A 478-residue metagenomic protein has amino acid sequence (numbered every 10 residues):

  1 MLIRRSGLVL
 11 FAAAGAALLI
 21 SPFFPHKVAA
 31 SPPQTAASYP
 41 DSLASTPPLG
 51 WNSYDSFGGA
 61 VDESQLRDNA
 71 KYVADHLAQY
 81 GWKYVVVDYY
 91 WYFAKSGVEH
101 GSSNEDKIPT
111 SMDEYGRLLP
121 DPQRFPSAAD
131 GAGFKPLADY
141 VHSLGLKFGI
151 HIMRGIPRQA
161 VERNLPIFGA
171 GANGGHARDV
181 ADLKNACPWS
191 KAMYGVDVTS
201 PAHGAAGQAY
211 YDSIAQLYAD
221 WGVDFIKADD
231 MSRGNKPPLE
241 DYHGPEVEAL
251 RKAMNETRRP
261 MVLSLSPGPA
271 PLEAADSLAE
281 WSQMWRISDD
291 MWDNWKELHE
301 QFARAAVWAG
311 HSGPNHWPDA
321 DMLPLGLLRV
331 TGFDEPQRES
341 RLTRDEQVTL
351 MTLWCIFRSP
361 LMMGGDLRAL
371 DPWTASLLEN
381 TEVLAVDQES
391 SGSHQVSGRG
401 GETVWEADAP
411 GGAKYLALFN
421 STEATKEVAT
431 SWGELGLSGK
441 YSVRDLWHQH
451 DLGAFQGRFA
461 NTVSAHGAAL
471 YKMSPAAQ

Functional and structural regions predicted by a protein language model:
V28-R67, Y72: N-terminal module-boundary/linker segments of secreted carbohydrate-active enzymes
P47-S53, K83-D88, K147-I152, D224-D229 (+6 more regions): Structural recognition of the beta-strand scaffold that forms the well-ordered cores of secreted hydrolase catalytic
A74-P237: Aromatic-lined carbohydrate-binding/catalytic grooves of carbohydrate-active enzymes
V87, L146-V161, R251, N255-L272: Aromatic-lined carbohydrate-recognition surfaces of secreted/lumenal glycan-active proteins
D197, P201-H203, A209, S213 (+2 more regions): Glycan-recognition surfaces
V348, W354-F357, M362-G364, G398-L437: Carbohydrate-binding surface patches
T349-S397: Catalytic cores of secreted or luminal carbohydrate-active enzymes
A454-Q478: C-terminal beta-strand-rich structural cap/linker in extracellular carbohydrate-active enzymes
